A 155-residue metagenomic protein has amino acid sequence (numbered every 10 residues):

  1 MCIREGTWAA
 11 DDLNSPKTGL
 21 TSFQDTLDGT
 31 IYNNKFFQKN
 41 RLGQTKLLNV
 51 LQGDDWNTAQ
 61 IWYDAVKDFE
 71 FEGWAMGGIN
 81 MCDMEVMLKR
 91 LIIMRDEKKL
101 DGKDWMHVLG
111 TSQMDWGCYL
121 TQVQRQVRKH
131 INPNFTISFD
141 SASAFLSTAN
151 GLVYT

Functional and structural regions predicted by a protein language model:
C2: Conserved small/polar residues in nucleotide/adenosyl-binding loops
E5-E70: Positively charged, amphipathic N-terminal segments that serve as targeting/anchoring signals
L42-T155: Glycine-rich phosphate/ribose-binding loops and adjacent secondary-structure elements that form binding surfaces
